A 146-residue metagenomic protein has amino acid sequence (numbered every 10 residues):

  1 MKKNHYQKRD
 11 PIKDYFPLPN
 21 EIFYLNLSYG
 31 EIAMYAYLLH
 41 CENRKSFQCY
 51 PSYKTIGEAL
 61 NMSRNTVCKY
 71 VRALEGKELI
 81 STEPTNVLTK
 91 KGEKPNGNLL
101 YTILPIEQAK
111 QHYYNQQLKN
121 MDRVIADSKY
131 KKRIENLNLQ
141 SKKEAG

Functional and structural regions predicted by a protein language model:
M1-L27, K45-S46, E58: Positively charged, structured surface patches that bind polyanionic biopolymers
M1-Q7, G76, L99-G146: Charged low-complexity intrinsically disordered patches
Q7-K8, Y15, L27-Y29, M62 (+3 more regions): Alpha-helical protein-protein interaction elements
F23, Y29-E31, H40-L99: Winged helix-turn-helix DNA-binding recognition segment
